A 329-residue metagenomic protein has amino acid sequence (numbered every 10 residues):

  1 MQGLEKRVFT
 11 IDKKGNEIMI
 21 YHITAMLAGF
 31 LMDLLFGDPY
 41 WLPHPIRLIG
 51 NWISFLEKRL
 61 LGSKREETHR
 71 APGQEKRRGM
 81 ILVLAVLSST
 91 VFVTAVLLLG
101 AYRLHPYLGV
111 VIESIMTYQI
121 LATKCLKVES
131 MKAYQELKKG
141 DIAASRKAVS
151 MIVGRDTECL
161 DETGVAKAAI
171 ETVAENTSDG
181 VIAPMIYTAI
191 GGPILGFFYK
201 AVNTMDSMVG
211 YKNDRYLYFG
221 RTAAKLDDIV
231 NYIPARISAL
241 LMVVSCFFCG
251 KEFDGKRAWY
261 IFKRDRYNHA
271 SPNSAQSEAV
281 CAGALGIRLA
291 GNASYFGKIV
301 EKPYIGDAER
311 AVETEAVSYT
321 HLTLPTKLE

Functional and structural regions predicted by a protein language model:
L4-I18: Short, Lys/Arg-enriched N-terminal segments with co-localized hydrophobic residues within the first ~10-30 amino acids
I20-G100: N-terminal transmembrane signal-anchor/hairpin module of polytopic inner-membrane proteins
I20-H22, T90-P106, I186-Y199: Juxtamembrane "helix exit" motif at the C-terminal ends of alpha-helical transmembrane segments in multi-pass membrane
A25-Y40, G109-Q135: Hydrophobic alpha-helical membrane-embedded segments
A28-D38, F198-Y232: Acidic (Asp/Glu-rich) catalytic motifs at the cytosolic membrane interface
D33, T320-T326: Conserved small/polar residues in nucleotide/adenosyl-binding loops
P45-L60, L97, A133, A148 (+7 more regions): Hydrophobic alpha-helical segments of integral membrane proteins, encompassing both true transmembrane helices
L126-I194, T204-D214, R221, K251-V317: Polar-ligand-bearing catalytic/cofactor-coordination segments of membrane-embedded or membrane-tethered inner-membrane
